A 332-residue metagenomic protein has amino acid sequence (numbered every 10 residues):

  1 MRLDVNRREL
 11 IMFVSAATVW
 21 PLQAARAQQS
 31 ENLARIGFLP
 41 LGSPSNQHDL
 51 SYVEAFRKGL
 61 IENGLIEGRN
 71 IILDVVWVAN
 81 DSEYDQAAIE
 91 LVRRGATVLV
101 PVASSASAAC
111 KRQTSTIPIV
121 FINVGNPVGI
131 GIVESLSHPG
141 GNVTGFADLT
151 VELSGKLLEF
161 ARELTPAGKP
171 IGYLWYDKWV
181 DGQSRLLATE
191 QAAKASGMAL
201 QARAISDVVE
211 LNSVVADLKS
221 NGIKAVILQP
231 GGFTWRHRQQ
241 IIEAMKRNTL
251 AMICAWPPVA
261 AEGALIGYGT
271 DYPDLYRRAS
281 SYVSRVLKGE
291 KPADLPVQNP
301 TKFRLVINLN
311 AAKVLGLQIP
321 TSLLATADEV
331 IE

Functional and structural regions predicted by a protein language model:
M1-E332: Short hydrophobic alpha-helices and adjacent helix-cap/hinge residues
